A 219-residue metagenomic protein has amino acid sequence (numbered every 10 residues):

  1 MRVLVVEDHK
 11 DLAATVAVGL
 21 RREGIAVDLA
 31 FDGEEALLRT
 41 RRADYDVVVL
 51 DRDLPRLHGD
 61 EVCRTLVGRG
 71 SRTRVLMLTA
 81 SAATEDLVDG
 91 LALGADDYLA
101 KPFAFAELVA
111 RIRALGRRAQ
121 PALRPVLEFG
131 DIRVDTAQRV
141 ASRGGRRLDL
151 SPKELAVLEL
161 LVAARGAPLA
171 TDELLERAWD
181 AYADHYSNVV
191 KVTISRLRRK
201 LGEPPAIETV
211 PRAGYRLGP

Functional and structural regions predicted by a protein language model:
M1-A119: N-terminal/domain-start alpha-helical segments
E35, R212-R216: Glycine-rich nucleotide-binding loop
R113-V126, G166: The C-terminal output helix
P121-A122, V134-V140: A short, compositionally biased
E128-G130, A137, G144: Short strand-coil-strand connectors
V140, G145-P205, P211, P219: Positively charged, aromatic-enriched patches within helix-turn-helix-type DNA-binding elements, predominantly
